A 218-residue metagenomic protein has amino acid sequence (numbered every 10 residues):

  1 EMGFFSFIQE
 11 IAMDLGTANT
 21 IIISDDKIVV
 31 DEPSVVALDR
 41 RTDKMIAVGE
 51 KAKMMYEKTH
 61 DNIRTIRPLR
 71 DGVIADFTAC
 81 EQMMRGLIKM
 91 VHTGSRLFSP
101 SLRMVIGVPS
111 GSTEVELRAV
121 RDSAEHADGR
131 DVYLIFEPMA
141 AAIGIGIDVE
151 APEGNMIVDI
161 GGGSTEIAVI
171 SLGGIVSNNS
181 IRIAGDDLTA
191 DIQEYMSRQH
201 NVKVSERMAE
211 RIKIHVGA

Functional and structural regions predicted by a protein language model:
E1-I160, I170-A218: Nucleotide/phosphate-binding catalytic cleft detector across ATP-hydrolyzing and phosphate-transferring enzymes
